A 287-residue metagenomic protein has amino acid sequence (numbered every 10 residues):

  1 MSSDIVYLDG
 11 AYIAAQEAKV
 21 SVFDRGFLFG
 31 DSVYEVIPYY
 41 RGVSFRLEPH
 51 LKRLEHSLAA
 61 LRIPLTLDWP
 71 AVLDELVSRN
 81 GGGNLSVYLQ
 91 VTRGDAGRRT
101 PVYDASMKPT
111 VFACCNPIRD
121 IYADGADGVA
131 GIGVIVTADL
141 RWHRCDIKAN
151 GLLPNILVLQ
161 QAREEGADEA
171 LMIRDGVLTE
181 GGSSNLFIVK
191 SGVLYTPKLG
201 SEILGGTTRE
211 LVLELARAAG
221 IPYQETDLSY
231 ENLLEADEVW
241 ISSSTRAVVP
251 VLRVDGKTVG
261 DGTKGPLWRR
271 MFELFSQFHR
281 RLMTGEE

Functional and structural regions predicted by a protein language model:
M1-A170, R174-D175, G200, L204 (+1 more regions): Conserved alpha/beta cores of soluble small-molecule-handling proteins
V177-L199, G205: Glycine- and Gly-Pro-enriched alpha-helical subdomains that act as flexible, kink-prone "lid/hinge" or packing modules
T208-R209: Secondary-structure junction motif
